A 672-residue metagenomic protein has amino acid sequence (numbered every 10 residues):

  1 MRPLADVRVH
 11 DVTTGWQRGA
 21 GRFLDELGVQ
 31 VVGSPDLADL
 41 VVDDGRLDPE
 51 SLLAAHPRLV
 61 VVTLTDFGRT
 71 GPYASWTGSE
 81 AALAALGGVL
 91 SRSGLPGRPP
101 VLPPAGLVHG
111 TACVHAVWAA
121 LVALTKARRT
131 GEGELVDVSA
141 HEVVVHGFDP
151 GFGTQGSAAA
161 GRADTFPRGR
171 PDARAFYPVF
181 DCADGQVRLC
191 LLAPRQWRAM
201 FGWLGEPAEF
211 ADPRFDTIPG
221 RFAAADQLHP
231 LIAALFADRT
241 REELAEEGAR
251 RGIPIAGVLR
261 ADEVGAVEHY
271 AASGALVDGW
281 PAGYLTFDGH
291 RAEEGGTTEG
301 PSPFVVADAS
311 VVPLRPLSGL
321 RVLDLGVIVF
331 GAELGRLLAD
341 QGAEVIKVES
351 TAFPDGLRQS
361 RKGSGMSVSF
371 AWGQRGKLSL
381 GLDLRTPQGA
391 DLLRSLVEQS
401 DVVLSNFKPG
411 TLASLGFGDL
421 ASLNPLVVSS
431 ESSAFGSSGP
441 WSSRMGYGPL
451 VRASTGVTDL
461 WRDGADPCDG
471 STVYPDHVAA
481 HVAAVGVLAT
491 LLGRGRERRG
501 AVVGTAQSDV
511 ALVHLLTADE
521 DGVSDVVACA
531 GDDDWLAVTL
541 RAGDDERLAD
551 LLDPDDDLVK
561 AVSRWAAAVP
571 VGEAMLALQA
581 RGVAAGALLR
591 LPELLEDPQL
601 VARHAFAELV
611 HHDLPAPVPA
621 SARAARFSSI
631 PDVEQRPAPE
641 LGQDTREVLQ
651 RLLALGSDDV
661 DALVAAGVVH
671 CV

Functional and structural regions predicted by a protein language model:
M1-T70, C113-T125, E132-L135, S139-P354 (+6 more regions): Acyl-CoA thioester-binding alpha/beta core of soluble enzymes
T13, P99-T111, G326, P467-V478: Cysteine-centered functional microenvironments
S34-G94, T386, S405-D459: N-terminal Rossmann-like NAD(P) cofactor-binding subdomain of oxidoreductases, focused on the glycine-rich
A85, K362-D383, A453: N-terminal glycine-rich dinucleotide-binding loop that anchors FAD/FMN and/or NAD(P) in oxidoreductases
G87-P103, T455-G470, S628-S629: The feature captures the short pre-catalytic strand/loop hairpin that immediately precedes and shapes the active-site
R98, L102, A116-A123, A465 (+1 more regions): A charged, well-structured terminal subsegment
V108-A119, P475-L491: Extracellular/periplasmic ligand-binding modules, especially the Venus flytrap/periplasmic-binding
D383-T386, A506: Conserved acidic residues
